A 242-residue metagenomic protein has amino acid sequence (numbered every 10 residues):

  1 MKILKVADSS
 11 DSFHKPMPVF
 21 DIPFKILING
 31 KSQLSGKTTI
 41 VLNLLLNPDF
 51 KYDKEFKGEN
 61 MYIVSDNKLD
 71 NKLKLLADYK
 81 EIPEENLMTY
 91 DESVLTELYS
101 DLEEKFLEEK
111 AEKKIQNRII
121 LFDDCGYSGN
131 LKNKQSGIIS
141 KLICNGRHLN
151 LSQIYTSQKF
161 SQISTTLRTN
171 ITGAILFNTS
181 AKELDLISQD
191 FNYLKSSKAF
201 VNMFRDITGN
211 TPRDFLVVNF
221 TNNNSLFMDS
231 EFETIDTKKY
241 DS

Functional and structural regions predicted by a protein language model:
M1-K15: N-terminal pre-Walker A segment at the start of P-loop NTPase domains
K5-D8, E55-K57, P83: Short, solvent-exposed coil/turn linker segments
S10, Y62-V64, M88, S93 (+5 more regions): Intrinsic disorder/low-complexity detector
S12-H14, P23-E59, D66-D70, L87-A199: Conserved P-loop NTPase motor cores
P18-V19: Beta-sandwich interaction modules
D70-N71, N219: Alpha-helix initiation/capping motif
K72-I82: Short, aromatic/basic amphipathic alpha-helical patches
T165-S242: Conserved GTP-binding G-domain of TRAFAC-class P-loop NTPases and closely related GTPase folds
